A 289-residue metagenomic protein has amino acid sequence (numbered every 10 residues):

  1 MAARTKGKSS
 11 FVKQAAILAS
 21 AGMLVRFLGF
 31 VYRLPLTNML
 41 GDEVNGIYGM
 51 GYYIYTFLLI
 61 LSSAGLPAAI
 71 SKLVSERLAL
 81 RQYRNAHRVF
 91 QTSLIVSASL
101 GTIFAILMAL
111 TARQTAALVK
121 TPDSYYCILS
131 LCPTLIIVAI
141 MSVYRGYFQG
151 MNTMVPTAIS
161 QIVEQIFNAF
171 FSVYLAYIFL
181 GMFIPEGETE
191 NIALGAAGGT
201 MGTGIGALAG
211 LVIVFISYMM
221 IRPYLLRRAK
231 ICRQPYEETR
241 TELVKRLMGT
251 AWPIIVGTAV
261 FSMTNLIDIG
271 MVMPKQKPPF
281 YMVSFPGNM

Functional and structural regions predicted by a protein language model:
M1-L28, R84, R88, Q234-T258: N-terminal membrane topogenesis motif
S10-A68, A105, L135, P253-M271: Signature of the first transmembrane helix
T37-F57, I192-A197, K245-T250, M273-M289: Interfacial/gating helices of multi-pass transporter permease domains
A64-A79: Helix-loop junctions and terminal segments of transmembrane helices in multi-pass membrane transport/translocation
I103-Y125, G181: Short membrane-interface helical motifs at transmembrane helix boundaries in multi-pass membrane transporters
L118-Y144: Alpha-helical transmembrane segments of multi-pass membrane proteins
V138-Q161: Membrane-interface junctions at transmembrane-helix termini in multi-pass inner-membrane proteins
S160-Y174, F183-I221: Hydrophobic alpha-helical transmembrane segments
